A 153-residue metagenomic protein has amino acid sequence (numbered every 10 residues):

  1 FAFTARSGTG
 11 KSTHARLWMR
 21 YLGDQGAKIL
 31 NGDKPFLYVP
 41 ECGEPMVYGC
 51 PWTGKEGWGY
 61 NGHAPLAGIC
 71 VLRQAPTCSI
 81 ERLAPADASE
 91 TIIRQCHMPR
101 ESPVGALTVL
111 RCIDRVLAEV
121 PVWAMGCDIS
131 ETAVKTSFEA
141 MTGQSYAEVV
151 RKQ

Functional and structural regions predicted by a protein language model:
F1-R6, R20-Q153: Glycine-rich, often acidic-flanked micro-motifs that create phosphate/phosphodiester-binding or positioning elements
K11: Conserved lysine of the Walker
H14-A15: Post-Walker A alpha-helix
